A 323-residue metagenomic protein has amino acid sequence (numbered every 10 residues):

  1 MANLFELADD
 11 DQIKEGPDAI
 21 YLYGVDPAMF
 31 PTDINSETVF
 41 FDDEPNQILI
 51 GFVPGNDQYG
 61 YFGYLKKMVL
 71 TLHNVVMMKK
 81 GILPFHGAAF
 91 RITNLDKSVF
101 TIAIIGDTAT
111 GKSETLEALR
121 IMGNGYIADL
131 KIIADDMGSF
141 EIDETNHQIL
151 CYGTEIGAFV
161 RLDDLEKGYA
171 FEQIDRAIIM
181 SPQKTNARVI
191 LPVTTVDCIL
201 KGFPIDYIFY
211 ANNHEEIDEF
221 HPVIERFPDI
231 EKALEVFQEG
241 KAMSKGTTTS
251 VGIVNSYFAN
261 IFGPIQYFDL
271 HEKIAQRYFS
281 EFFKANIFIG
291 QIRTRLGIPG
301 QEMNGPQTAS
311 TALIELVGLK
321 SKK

Functional and structural regions predicted by a protein language model:
M1-D57, E315, L319, K323: Long, basic/Gly/Ser/Thr-rich N-terminal segments that mediate initial subcellular attachment or targeting
D43-P45, I92-D96, E141-Q148: Short acidic-glycine loop/turn motifs at beta-strand connectors
N46-F100: Extreme N-terminal, non-catalytic leader segments that precede Walker-type/kinase nucleotide-binding cores
K79, M122-L130: Secondary-structure transition/capping motifs at alpha-helix termini and the adjoining loop/turn into the next element
L95-K97, A109-T110, I156-A158, N213-E216 (+1 more regions): Short, glycine-/Ser/Thr-/acidic-enriched flexible segments
D96-N124: Glycine-rich phosphate-binding P-loop
I127-C198: Conserved nucleotide-sensing/catalytic segment adjacent to the nucleotide-binding pocket in NTP-handling enzymes
K184-K323: Conserved NTP phosphate-binding and transfer environment spanning the P-loop NTPase/kinase superfamily
